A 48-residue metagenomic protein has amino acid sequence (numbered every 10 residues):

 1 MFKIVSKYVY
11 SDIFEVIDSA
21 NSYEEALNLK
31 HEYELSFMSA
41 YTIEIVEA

Functional and structural regions predicted by a protein language model:
F2-K7: A short beta-strand micro-motif
V9-S11: Change "in extracellular beta-sheet-rich domains … of secreted and cell-surface proteins" to "in beta-sheet-rich domains
I13-F14, L27, H31-A48: Short, mixed-charge low-complexity intrinsically disordered segments
D18-A20: Short hydrophobic alpha-helix segments
E24: Acidic phosphotransfer microenvironment of two-component signaling modules
